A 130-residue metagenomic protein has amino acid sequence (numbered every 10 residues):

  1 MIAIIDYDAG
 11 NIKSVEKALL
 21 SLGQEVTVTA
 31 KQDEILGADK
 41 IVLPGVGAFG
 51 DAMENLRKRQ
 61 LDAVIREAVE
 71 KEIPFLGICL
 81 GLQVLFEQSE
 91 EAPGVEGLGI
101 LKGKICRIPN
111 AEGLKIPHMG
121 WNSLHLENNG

Functional and structural regions predicted by a protein language model:
M1-L76, L80, F86, P93 (+1 more regions): N-terminal beta1-alpha1 cap of cysteine-dependent amidohydrolase-like domains
Q88-G130: Pocket-forming structural segment of enzyme catalytic cores
